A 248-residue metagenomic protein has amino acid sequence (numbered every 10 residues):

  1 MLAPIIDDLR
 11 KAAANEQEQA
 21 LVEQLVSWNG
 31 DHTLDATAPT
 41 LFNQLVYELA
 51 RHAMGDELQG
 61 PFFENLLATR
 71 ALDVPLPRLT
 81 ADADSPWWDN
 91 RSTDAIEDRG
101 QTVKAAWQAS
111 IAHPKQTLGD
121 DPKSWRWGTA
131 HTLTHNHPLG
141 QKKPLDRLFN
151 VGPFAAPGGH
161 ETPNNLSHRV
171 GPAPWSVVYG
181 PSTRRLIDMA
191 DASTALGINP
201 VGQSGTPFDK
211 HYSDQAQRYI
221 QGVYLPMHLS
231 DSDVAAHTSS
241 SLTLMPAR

Functional and structural regions predicted by a protein language model:
M1-R248: C-terminal/peripheral segments of proteins
